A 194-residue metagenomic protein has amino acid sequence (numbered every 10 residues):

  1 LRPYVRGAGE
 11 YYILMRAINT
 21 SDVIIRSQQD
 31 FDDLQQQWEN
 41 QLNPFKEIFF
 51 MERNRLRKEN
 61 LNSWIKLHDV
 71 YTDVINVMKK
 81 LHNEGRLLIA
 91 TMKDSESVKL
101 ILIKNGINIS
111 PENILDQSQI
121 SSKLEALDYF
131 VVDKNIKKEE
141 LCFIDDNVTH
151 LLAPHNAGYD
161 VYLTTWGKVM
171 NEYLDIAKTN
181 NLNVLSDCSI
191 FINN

Functional and structural regions predicted by a protein language model:
L1-W64: A metal-dependent, Asp-based hydrolase signature
P44-M51, R55-L88, E125: Short, acidic loop-to-helix structural element flanking the phosphoryl-transfer center in phosphate-processing enzymes
Y71, S121-L124, N147-V148: Structural motif corresponding to alpha-helix initiation and N-cap regions
E84, S110-P111, G158, N181: A generic structural signal for alpha->beta connector loops
L88-L141, L152, N156: Substrate-recognition "cap/lid" segment bordering the active-site pocket of phosphatases
I114-D116, N180-F191: Short acidic-hydrophobic, aromatic-tinged amphipathic segments that line or gate anion-handling sites
D128-D133, C188-N194: Short amphipathic alpha-helix with an adjacent loop that forms part of the alpha/beta core around
K138-V184: Acidic, Mg2+-coordinating phosphoryl-transfer loop and its flanking beta/alpha structural elements, shared across
